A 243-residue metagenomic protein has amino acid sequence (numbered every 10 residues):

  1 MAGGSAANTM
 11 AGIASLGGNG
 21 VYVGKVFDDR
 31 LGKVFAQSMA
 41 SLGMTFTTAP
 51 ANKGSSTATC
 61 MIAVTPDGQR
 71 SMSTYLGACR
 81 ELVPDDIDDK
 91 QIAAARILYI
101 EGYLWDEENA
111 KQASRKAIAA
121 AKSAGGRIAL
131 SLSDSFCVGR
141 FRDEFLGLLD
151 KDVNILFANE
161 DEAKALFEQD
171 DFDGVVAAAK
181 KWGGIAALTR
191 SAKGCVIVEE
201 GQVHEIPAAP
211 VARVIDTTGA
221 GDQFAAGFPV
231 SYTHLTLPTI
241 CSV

Functional and structural regions predicted by a protein language model:
M1, P207-G219: Short pre-catalytic strand/loop immediately N-terminal to key active-site residues, enriched for Gly-Thr
M1-T59, P66, L76: Substrate-binding N-lobe of the ribokinase-like
I13, N159, G221: Short, conserved phosphate/pyrophosphate- and ester-handling motifs at nucleotide-, phospho-/glycolipid
P50-A51, I62-E108: Conserved phosphate-binding/catalytic loop of the ribokinase/pfkB sugar-kinase fold
T59-A63, C195-I197: Short beta-strand scaffold segments in enzyme catalytic cores
R115, K122-R127, L132-E205: Conserved phosphate/ATP/ADP-binding segment of small-molecule kinases
K164-A165, I215-L235: Short, small-residue alpha-helix embedded
H234-V243: Single conserved hydrophobic/aromatic residue that forms the stacking wall/gate of nucleotide- or nucleobase-binding
